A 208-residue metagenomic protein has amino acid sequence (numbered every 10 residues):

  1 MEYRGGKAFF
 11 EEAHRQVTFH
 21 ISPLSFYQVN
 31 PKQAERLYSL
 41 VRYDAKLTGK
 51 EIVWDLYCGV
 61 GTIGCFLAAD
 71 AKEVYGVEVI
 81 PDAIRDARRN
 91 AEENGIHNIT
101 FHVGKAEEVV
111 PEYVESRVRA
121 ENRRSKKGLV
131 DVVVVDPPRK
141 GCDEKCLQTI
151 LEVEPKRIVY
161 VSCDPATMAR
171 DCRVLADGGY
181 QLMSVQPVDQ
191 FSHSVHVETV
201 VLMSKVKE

Functional and structural regions predicted by a protein language model:
M1-E208: Rossmann-like S-adenosyl-L-methionine
